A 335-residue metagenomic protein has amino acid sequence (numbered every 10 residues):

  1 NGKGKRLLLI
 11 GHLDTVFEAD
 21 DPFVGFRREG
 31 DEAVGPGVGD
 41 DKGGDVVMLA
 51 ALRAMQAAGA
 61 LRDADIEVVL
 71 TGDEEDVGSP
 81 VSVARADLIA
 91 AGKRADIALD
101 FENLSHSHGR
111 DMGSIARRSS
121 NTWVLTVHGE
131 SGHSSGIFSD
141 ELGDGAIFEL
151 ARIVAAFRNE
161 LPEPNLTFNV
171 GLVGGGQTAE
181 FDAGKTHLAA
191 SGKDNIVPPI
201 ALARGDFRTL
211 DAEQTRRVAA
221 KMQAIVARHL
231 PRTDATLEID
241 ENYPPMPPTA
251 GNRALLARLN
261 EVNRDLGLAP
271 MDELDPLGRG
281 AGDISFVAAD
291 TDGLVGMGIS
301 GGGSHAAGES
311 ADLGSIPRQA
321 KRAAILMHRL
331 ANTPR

Functional and structural regions predicted by a protein language model:
N1-V38, A54-R62: Acidic/His- and Gly-rich active-site-bordering loop/insert found across diverse amide/peptide-bond hydrolases
R6-L8, A33, D96-D100, V124 (+1 more regions): Short glycine-aspartate micro-motif
L8, D65-V69, N169, T236: A structural signal for isolated positions on well-ordered beta-strands in alpha/beta enzyme cores
E18-R28, A116-S119, A183-L188: Short, flexible, mixed-charge acidic loops at enzyme active sites
G37, D41-A116, T178-K185, A331: Acidic/histidine-rich catalytic neighborhood of metal-dependent amide-processing enzymes
N103-H108, I115, T122-R335: Metal-dependent amide/peptide-bond hydrolase catalytic core, centered on the "pita-bread" metallohydrolase fold
